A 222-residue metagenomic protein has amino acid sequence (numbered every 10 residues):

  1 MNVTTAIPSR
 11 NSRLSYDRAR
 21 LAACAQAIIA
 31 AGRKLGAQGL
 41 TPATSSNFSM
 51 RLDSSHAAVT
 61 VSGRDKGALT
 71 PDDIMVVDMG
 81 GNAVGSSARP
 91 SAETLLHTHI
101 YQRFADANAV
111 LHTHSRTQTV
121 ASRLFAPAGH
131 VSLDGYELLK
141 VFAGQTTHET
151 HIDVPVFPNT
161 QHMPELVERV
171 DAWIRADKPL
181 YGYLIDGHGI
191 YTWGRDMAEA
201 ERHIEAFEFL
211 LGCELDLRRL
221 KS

Functional and structural regions predicted by a protein language model:
N2-S222: Glycine-rich flexible loops
